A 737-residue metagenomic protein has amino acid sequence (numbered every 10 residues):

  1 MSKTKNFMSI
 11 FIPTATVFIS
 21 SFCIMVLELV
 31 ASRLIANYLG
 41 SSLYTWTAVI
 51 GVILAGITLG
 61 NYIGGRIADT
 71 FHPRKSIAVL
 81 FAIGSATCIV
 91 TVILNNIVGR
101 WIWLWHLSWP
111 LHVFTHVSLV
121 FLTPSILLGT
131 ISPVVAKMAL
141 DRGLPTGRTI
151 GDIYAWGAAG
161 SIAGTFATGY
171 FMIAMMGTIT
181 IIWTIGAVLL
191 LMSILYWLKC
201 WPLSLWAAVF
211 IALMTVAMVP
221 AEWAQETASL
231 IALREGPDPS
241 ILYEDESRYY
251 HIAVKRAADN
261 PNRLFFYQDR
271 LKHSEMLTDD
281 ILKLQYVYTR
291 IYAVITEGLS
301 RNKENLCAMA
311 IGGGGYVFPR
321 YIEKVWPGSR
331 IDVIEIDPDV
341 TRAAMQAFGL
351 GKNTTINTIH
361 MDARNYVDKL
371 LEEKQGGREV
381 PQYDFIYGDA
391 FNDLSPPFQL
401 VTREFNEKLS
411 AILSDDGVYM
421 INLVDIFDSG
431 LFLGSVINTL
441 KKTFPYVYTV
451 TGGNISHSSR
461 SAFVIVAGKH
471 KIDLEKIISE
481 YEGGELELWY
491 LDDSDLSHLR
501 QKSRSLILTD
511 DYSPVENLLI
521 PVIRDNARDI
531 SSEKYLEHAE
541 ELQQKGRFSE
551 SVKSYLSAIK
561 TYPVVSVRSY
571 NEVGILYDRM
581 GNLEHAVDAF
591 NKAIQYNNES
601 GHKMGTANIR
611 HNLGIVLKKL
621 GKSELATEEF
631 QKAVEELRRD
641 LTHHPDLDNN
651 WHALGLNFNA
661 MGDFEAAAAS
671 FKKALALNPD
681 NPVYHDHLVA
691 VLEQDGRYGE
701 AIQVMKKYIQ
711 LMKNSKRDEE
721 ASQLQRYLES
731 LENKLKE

Functional and structural regions predicted by a protein language model:
M1-E244, R256-P261, R270-H273, E297-L306 (+11 more regions): Alpha-helical transmembrane segments of multi-pass membrane proteins
P202-S300, Y448-Q544: Soluble small-group transferase modules, centered on the S-adenosyl donor enzyme superfamily
L536-E540, V567-R579, M604-K618, D648-N659 (+1 more regions): Conserved alpha-helical positions within TPR/SEL1-like repeat arrays
P563-V564, N598, M604, R638 (+3 more regions): Short coil turns that delineate tetratricopeptide repeat
